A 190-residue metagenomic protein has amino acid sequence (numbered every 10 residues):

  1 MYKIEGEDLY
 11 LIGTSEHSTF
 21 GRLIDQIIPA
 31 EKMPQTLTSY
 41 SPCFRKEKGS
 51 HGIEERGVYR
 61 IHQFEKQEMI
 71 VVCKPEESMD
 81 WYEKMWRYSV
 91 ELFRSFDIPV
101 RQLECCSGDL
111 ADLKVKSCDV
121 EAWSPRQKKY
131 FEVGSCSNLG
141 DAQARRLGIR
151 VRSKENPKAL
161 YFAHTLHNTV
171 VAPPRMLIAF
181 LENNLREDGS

Functional and structural regions predicted by a protein language model:
M1-S190: TRNA-recognition modules of translation machinery and tRNA-sensing kinases, especially anticodon-binding
